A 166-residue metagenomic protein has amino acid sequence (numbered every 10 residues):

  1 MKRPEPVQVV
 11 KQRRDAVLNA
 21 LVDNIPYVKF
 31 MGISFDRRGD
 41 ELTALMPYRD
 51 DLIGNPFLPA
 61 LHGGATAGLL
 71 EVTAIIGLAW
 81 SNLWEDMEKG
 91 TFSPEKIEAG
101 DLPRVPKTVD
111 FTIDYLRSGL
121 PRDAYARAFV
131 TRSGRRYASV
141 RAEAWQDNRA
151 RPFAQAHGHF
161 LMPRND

Functional and structural regions predicted by a protein language model:
M1-I53: Non-catalytic linker/capping segments at the edges of enzyme domains
K2-Q12, I76-A79, Y115-D166: HotDog/MaoC-like acyl-thioester-processing domains
I25, P59-H62, P103-V105, L120 (+2 more regions): A generic structural micro-feature
M31, D40-L42, K107-F111, R122 (+1 more regions): A generic structural signal for short beta-strands and their flanking turns/coil linkers
D50-P94: Hot-dog-fold acyl-thioester-processing enzymes
I75-Y125, V130: Hydrophobic beta-strand-centered segment that forms part of the acyl-chain substrate-binding groove
